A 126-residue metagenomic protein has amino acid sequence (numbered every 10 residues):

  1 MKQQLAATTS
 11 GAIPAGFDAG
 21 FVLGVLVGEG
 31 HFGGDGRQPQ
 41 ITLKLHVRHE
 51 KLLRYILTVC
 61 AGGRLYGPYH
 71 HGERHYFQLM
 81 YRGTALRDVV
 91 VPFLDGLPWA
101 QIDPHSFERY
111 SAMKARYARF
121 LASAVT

Functional and structural regions predicted by a protein language model:
M1-T126: Internal intein/HINT superfamily modules and their associated LAGLIDADG
